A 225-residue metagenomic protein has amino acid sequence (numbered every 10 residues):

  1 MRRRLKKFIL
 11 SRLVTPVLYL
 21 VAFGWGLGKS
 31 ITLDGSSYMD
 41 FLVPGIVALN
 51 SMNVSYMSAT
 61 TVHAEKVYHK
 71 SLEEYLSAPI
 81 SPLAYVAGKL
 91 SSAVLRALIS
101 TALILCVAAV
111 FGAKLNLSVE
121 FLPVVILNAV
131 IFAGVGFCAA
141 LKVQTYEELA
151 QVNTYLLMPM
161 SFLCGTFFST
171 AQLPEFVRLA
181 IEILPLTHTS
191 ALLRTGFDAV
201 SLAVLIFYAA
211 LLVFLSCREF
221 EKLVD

Functional and structural regions predicted by a protein language model:
M1-G112, N116-V119, P123-D225: Hydrophobic transmembrane alpha-helices and immediately adjacent juxtamembrane helices of multi-pass inner-membrane
